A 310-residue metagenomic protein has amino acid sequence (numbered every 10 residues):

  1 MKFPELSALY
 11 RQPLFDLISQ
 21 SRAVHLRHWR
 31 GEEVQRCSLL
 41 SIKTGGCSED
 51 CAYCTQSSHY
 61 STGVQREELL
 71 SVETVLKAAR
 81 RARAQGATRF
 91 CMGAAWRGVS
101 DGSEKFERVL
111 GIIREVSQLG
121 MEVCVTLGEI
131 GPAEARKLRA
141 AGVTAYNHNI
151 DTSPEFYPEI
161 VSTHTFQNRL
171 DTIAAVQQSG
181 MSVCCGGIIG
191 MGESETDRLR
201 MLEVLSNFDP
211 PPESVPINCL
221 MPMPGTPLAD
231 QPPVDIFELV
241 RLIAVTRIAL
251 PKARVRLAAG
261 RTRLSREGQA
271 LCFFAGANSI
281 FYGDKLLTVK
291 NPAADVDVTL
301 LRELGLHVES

Functional and structural regions predicted by a protein language model:
M1-E32, K77, E203-S310: Auxiliary Fe-S-binding modules of radical SAM enzymes
K2-T74, A78, Q85-R89: N-terminal [4Fe-4S]-dependent radical SAM core
E32-S48, A52-S61, L110-S117, M121-V125 (+1 more regions): Mobile, glycine- and charge-enriched loop segments and immediately flanking short secondary-structure elements within
V34-L39, F90-M92, V123-V125, Y146-H148 (+4 more regions): Hydrophobic faces of well-ordered beta-strands that scaffold small-molecule active sites in alpha/beta enzyme cores
Q35-S41, S61-V64, C91-E104, F156-Y157 (+2 more regions): Glycine-rich, proline-tolerant flexible connector loops at the mouths of alpha/beta enzymes
L40, L127, T165, G187-G190 (+3 more regions): Glycine- and other small-residue-rich loops at beta-strand/loop junctions that grip anionic moieties
Y53, R81-R83, S100-R114, R139 (+3 more regions): Short, composition-biased local secondary-structure segments
S58-G186, M191-F208: Conserved Radical SAM active-site core
